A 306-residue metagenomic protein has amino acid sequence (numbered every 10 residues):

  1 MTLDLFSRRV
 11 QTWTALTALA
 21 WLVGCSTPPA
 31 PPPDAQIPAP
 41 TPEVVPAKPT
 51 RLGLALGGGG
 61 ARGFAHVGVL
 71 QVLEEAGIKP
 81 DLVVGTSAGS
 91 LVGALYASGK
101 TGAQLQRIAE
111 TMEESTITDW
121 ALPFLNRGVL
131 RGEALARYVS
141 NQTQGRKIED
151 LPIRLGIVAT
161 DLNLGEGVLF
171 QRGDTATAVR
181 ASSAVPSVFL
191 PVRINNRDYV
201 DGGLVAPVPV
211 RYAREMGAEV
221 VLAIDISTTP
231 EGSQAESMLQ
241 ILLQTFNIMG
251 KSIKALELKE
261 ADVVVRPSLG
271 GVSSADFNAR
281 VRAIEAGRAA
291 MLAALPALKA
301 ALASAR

Functional and structural regions predicted by a protein language model:
T2-R9, W13-L16, C25-V83, L95-R306: Patatin-like phospholipase
G85, G89: Gly/Ala-rich beta-loop-alpha elbow adjacent to hydrolase catalytic centers
